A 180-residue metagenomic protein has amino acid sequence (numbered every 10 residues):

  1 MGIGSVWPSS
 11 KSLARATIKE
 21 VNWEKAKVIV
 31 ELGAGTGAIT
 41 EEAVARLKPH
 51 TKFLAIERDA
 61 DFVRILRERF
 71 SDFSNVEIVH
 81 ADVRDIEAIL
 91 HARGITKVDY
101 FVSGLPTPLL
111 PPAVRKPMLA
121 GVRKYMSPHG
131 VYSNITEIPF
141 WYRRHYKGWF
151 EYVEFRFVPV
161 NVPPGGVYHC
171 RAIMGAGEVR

Functional and structural regions predicted by a protein language model:
M1-E24: Class I SAM-dependent methyltransferase Rossmann-like catalytic core, especially the SAM/SAH-binding loop
K25-G35: Conserved class I S-adenosyl-L-methionine
T36-K48: Conserved SAM-binding loop of SAM-dependent methyltransferases across substrates and taxa, primarily the Class I
K52-E57: Conserved SAM-binding motif I beta-strand of class I
V63-I95: S-adenosyl-L-methionine
K116-P128: A short glycine-rich, Lys/Arg-flanked "PGG" loop and its adjoining helix->strand segment in the class I
M126-T136: Conserved beta-strand signature within the Rossmann-like core of class I S-adenosyl-L-methionine
F157-R180: Core SAM-dependent methyltransferase catalytic element
